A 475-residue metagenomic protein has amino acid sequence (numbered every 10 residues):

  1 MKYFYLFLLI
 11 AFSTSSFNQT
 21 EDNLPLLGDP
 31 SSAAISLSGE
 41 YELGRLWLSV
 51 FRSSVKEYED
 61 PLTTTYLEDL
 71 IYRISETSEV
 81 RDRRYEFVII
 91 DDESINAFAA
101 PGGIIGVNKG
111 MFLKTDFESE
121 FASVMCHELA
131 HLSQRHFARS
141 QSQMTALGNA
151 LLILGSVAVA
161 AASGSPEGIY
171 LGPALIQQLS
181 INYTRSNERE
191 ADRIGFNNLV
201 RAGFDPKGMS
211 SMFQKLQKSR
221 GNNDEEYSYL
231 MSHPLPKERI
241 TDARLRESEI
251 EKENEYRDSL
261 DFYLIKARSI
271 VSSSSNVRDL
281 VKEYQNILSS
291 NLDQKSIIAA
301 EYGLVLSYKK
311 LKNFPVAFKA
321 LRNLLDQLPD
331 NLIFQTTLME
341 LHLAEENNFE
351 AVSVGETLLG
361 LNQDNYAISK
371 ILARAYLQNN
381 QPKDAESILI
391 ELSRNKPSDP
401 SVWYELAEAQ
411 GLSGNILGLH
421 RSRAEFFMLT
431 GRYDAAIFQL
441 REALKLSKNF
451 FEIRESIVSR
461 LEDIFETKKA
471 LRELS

Functional and structural regions predicted by a protein language model:
K2-Y3, F12-N96, S219-G221, Y284 (+8 more regions): Hydrophobic or amphipathic, alpha-helical segments that drive membrane association/targeting
N18-S36, R45, E57-E59, T65 (+7 more regions): Extracytoplasmic and endomembrane cell-envelope/extracellular-matrix remodeling and assembly machinery
V107, S123-H131, R135-H136, A191: Active-site recognition of the HExxH zinc-binding catalytic motif
K109-S123, S186: Short pre-active-site segment immediately N-terminal to the catalytic Zn-binding motif
S119, L129-T145, A162: Catalytic Zn2+-binding segment of zinc metalloproteases
A146-S163, E167-L179: Membrane-active amphipathic alpha-helices enriched in small hydrophobic residues
